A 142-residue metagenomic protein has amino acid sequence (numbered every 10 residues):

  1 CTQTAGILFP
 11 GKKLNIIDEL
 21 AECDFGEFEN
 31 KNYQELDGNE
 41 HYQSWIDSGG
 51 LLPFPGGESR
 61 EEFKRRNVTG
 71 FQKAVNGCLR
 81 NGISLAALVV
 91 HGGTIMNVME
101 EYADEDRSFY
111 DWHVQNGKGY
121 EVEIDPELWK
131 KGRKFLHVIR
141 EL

Functional and structural regions predicted by a protein language model:
C1, G70, T94-I95: Alpha-helix capping/helix-boundary segments
C1-A5, P55-N67: Loop-to-helix element that buttresses phosphate recognition and phosphoryl-transfer chemistry
C1-H41: Phosphate-coordination/substrate-recognition cap region in phosphate-metabolizing enzymes
I17, C23-Q34, N76-S84, M99-L142: Acidic, low-complexity terminal tails and accessory targeting/binding regions of phosphate-metabolizing enzymes
H41-E62: Short glycine/proline- and acidic residue-enriched helix-loop micro-motifs that form flexible lids or anion-recognition
K64, V68-L79: Generic structural signal for well-ordered alpha-helical scaffold segments
G82-G92: Generic beta-sheet signal
